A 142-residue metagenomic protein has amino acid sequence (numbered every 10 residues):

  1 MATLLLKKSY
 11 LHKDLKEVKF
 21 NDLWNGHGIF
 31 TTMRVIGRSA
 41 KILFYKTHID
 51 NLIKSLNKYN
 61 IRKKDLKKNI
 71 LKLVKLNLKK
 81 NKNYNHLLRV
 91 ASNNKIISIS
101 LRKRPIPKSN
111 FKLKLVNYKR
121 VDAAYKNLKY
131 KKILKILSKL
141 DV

Functional and structural regions predicted by a protein language model:
M1-L76, N93-V142: Helix-start/capping segments and mature chain N-termini
L76-K82: Phosphate/pyrophosphate-binding loops at sites that engage ATP/ADP/AMP, CoA/4′-phosphopantetheine, polyphosphate
K82-Y84, L140: Flexible, charged surface loops at secondary-structure boundaries
N85-A91: A short glycine-rich, hydrophobically flanked beta-strand micro-motif that places a catalytic Asp/Glu for divalent metal
